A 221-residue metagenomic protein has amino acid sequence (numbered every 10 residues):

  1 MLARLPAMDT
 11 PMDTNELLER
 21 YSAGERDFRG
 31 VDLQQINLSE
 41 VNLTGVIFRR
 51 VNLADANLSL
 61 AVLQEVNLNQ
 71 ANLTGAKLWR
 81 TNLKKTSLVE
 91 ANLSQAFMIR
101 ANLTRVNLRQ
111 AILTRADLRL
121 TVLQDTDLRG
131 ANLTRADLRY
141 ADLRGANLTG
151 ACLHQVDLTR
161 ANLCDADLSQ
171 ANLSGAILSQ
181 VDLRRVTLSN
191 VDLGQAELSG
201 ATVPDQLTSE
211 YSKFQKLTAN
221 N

Functional and structural regions predicted by a protein language model:
M1-P11: Terminal targeting and flexible regions in eukaryotic proteins, enriched in but not limited to LRR-containing proteins
D13-N221: Tandem repeat scaffolds
